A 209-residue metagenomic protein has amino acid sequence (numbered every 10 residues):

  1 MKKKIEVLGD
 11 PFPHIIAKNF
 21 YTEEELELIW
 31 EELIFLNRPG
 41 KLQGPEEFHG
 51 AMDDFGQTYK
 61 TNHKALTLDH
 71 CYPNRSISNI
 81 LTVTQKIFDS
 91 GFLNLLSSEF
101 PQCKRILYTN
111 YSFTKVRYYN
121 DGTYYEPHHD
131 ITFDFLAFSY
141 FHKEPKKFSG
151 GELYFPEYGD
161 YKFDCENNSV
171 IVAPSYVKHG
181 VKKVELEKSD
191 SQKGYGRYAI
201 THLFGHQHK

Functional and structural regions predicted by a protein language model:
K2-E99: Non-heme Fe(II)/2-oxoglutarate
N94-L107, K147: Surface-exposed helix-capping loop/turn segments at secondary-structure junctions
I106-Y118: A short glycine-rich, His/Asp/Glu-containing loop-to-beta-strand
T114-V116, A137-S139, I200-F204: A structural signal for short, well-ordered beta-strand segments
K115-I131: Conserved short histidine dyad/triad with adjacent acidic residue
D121-T123, H142-K147: Short, charged/polar surface micro-motifs in flexible loops or helix N-caps
F133, E144, F148-K209: Catalytic core of Fe(II)/2-oxoglutarate
